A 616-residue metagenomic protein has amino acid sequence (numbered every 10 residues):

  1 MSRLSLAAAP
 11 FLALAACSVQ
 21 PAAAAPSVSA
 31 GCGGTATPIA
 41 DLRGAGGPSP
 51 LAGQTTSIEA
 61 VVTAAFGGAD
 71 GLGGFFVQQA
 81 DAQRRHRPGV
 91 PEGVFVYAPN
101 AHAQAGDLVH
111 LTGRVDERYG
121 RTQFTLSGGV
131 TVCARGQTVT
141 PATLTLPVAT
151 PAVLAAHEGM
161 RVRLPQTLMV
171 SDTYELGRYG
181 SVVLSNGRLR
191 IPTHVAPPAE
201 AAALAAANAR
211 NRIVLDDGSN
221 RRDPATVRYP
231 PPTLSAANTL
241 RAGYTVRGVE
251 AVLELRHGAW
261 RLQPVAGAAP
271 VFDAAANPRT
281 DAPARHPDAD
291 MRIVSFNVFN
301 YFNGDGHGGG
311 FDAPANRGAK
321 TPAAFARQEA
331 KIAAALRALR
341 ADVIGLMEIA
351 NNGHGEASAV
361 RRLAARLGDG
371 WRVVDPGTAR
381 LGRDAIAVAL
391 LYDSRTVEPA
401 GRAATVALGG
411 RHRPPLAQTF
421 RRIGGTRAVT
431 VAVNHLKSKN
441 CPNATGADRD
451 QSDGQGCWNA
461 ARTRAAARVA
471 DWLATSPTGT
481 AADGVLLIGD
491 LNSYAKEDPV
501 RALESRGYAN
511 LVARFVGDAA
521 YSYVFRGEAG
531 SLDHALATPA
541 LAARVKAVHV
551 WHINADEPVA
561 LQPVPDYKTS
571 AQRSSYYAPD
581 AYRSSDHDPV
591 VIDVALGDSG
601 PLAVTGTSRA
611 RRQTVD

Functional and structural regions predicted by a protein language model:
M1-L4: Positively charged n-region of N-terminal signal peptides that target proteins for export
A7-S18: Bacterial N-terminal signal peptides
A9-P10, G73, G159-M160, A387 (+2 more regions): Short, surface-exposed beta-edge/turn micro-motifs
C17-S27: Signal peptide processing junction and immediate N-terminal pro/mature segment of secreted/exported proteins
A25-A315, A319, A323-A335, R366-L367 (+4 more regions): Extended non-catalytic accessory segments flanking core domains
N100-Q104, L176, S181-V182, R188-L189 (+3 more regions): Divalent cation-coordinating acidic motifs and surrounding scaffolds that mediate Ca2+/Mg2+/Mn2+/Zn2+-dependent binding
T145-P147, E497, T538, T607: Residue-level signal for threonine
P601-D616: Acidic, glycine-rich low-complexity segments
